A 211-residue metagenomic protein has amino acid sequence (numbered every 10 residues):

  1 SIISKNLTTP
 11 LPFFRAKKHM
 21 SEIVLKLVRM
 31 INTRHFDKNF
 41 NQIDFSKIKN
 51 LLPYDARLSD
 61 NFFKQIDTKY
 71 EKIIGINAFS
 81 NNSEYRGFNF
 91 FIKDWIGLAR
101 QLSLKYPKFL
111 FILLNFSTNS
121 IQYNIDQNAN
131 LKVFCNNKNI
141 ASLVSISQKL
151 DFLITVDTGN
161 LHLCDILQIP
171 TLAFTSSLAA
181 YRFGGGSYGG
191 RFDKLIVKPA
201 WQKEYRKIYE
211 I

Functional and structural regions predicted by a protein language model:
S1-I211: Catalytic machinery of carbohydrate-active enzymes, primarily nucleotide-sugar-dependent glycosyltransferases
